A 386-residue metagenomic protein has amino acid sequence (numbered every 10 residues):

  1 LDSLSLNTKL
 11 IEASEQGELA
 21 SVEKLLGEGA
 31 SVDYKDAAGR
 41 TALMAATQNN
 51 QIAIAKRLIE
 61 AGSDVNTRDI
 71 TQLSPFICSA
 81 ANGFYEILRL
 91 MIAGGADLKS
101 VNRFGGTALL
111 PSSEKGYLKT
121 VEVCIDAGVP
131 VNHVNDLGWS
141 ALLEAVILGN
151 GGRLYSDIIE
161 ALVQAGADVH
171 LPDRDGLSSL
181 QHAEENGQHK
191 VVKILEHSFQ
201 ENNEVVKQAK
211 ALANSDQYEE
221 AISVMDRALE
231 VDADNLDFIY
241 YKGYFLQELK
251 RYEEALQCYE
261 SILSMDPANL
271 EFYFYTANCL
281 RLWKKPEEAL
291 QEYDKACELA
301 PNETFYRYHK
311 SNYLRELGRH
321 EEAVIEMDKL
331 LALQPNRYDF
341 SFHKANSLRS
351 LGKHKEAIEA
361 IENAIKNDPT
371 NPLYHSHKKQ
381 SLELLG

Functional and structural regions predicted by a protein language model:
E12-G17, A45-Q51, C78-F84, P111-Y117 (+2 more regions): Ankyrin repeat A-helix N-terminal signature
E18-L26, Q51-I59, F84-I92, Y117-I125 (+2 more regions): Ankyrin repeat structural motif
